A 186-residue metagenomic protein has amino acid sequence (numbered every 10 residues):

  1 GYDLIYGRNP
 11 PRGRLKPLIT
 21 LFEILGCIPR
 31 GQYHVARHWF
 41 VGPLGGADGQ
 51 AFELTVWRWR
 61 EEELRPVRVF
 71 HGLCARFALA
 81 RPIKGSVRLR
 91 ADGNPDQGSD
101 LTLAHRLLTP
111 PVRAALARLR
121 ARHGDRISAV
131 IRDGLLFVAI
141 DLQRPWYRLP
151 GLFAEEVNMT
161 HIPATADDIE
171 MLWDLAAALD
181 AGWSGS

Functional and structural regions predicted by a protein language model:
Y2-S186: Charged, low-complexity intrinsically disordered regions
